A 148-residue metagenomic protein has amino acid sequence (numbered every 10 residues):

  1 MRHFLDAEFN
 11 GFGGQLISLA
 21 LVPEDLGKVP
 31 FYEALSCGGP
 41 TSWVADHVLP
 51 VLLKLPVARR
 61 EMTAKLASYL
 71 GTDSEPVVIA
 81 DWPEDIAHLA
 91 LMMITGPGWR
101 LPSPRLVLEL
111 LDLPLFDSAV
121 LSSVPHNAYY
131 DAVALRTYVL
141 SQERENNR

Functional and structural regions predicted by a protein language model:
H3, E8-E84: Conserved non-catalytic scaffold segment of RNase H-like nuclease domains
V22-D25, I94-G98, R144: Short, surface-exposed basic-aromatic patches at helix termini and helix-loop junctions that form
L55, D73, M93-G96, Q142: Alpha-helix boundary/capping residues
S68, L91, T137-S141: Residue-level signal for well-ordered alpha-helical scaffold segments within enzymatic catalytic domains
W82, S118-R148: Acidic, Mg2+-coordinating catalytic module of metal-dependent nucleases/exonucleases that use a two-metal-ion mechanism
I86-P102: Substrate-recognition/cap helix-loop segment adjacent to the acidic, metal-dependent catalytic center of Asp-based
R100-L121: Short, flexible loop segments at boundaries between secondary-structure elements
